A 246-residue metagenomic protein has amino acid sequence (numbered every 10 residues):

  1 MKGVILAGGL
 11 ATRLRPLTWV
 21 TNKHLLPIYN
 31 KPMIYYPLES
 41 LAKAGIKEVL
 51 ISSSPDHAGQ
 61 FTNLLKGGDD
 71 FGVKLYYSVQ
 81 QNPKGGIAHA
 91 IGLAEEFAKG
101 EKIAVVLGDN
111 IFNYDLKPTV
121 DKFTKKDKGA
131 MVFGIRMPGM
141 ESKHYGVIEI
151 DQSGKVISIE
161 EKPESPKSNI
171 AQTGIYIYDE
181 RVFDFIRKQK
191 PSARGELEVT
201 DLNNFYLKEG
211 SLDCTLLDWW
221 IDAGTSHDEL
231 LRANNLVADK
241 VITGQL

Functional and structural regions predicted by a protein language model:
K2-I5, R13, P27, K31-L107 (+3 more regions): Conserved N-terminal catalytic core of the sugar/cofactor nucleotidyltransferase
W19-H24: Short alpha-helical oligomerization interface
L25, I148-I150, C214: A structural signal for short hydrophobic beta-strand segments in well-ordered beta-sheet cores
K66-G72, E149-I150, F205-L207: Short, conserved catalytic or adaptor-binding loops enriched in Gly and charged residues
S78-Q80, F133, T215-L217: Conserved beta-strand termini and adjacent loop/short-helix elements that scaffold enzyme active sites in alpha/beta
A104, T124, K155-L246: Catalytic-core segments of class I nucleotidyltransferases/pyrophosphorylases that form NMP-activated intermediates
Y114-S142: Conserved donor-nucleotide/metal-binding helix-loop-beta segment in metal-dependent transferases, i.e., the alpha-helix
M131, G139-P166: Anionic-ligand binding region
